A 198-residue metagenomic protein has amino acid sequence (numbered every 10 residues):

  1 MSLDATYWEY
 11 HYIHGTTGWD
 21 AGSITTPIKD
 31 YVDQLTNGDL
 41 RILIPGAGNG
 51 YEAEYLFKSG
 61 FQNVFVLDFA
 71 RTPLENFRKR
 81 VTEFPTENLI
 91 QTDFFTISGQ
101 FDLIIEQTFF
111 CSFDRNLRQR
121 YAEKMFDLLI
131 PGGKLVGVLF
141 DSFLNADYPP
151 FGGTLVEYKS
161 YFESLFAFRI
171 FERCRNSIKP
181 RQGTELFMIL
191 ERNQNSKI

Functional and structural regions predicted by a protein language model:
M1-I44, G48-G99, F113-I198: Class I (Rossmann-like) S-adenosyl-L-methionine-dependent methyltransferase catalytic domain, capturing the SAM-binding
D102: Conserved acidic residues
I105: A conserved beta-strand element that flanks and buttresses the S-adenosyl-L-methionine
T108-S112: Short catalytic micro-motifs in class I SAM-dependent methyltransferases
